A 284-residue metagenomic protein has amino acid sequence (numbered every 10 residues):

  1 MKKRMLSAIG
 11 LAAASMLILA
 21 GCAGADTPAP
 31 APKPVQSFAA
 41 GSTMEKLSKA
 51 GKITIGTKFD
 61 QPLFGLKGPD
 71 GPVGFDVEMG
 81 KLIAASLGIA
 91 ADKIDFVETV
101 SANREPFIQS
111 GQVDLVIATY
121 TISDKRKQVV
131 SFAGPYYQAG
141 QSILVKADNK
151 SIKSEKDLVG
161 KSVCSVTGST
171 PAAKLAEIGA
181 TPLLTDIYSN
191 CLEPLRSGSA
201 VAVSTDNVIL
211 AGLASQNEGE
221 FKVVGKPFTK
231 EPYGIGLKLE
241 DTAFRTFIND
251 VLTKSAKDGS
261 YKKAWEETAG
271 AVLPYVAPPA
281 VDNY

Functional and structural regions predicted by a protein language model:
L19-P32: Bacterial lipoprotein signal-peptidase II cleavage site
A23, E78, S86, S169 (+1 more regions): Extended ligand-binding regions for polar small-molecule ligands
P32-L115: Extracytoplasmic small-molecule ligand-binding "clamshell" domains of the periplasmic binding protein/Venus flytrap
F38, A173-L183, V223, V251-Y284: Ligand-binding clefts/hinges and TM-proximal coupling segments of bilobed small-molecule sensing domains
I94-D157: Acidic, polar ligand-binding/catalytic clefts
I94-P106, K150, T167-S169, L183-S197 (+1 more regions): Short helix-initiation/N-cap motifs at beta->coil->alpha
T119-Q128, K174, V201-K230: A ligand-binding cleft/hinge motif common to bilobed small-molecule-binding domains
Q138-V145, A211-N249, V272-Y284: Periplasmic-binding protein-like
